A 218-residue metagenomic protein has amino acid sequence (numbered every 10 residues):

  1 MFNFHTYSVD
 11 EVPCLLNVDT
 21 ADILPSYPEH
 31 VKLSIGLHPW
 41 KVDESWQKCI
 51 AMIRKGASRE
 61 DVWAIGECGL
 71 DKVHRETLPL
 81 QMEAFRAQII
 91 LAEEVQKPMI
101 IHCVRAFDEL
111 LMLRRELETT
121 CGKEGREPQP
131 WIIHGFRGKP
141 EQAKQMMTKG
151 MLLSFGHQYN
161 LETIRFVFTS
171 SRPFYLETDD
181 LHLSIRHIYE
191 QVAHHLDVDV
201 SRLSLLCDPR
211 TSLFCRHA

Functional and structural regions predicted by a protein language model:
M1-A218: Mid-domain alpha/beta scaffold segments of enzyme catalytic cores
